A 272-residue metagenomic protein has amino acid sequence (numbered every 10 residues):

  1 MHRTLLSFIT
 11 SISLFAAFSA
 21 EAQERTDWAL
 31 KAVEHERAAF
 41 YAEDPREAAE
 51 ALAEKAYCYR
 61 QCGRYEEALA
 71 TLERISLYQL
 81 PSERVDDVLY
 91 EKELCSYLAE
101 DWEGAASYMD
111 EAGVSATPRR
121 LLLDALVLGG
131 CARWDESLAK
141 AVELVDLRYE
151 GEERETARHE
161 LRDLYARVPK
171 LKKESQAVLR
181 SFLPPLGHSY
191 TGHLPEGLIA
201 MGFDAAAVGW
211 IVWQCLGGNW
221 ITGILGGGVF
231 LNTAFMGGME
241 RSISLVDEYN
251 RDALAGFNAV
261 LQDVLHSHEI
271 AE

Functional and structural regions predicted by a protein language model:
M1-T4: Positively charged n-region of N-terminal signal peptides that target proteins for export
S7-A16: Bacterial N-terminal signal peptides
A16-A22: Boundary at the C-terminal end of the N-terminal hydrophobic targeting segment
Q23-A166: Alpha-helical protein-protein interaction scaffolds
R64, S82-L94, D101, R119-L121 (+2 more regions): Hydrophobic alpha-helical membrane segments
